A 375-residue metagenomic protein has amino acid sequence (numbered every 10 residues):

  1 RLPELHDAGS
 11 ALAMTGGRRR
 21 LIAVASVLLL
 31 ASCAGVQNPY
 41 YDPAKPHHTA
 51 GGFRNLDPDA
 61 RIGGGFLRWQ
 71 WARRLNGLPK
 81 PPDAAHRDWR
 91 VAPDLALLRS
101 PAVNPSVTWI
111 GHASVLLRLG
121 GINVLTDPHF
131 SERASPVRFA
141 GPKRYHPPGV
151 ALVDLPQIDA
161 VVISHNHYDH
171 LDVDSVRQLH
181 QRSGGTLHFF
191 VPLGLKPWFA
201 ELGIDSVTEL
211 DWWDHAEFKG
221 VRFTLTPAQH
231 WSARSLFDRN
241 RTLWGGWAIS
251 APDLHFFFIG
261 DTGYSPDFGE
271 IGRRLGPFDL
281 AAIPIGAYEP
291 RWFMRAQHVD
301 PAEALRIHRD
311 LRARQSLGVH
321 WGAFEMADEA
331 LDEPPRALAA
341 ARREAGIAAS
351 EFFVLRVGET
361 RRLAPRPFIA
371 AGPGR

Functional and structural regions predicted by a protein language model:
M14-I22: Bacterial N-terminal signal peptides that target proteins for export
A23-A31: Bacterial N-terminal signal peptides
C33-D154, I249-G260, D279-I285, E344: Metallo-beta-lactamase
A34-D59, L152-L155, D159-A160, H167 (+4 more regions): Cap/insert and terminal regions of metallo-dependent hydrolase folds
P81-A102, G184, P192-L254, A337-E359 (+1 more regions): Metallo-beta-lactamase
S114-R118, E217-D279, R295, V299-E303: Catalytic core of the metallo-beta-lactamase
F130-P147, W231-R239, E289-H298, E325: Acidic/histidine-rich helix-loop elements that form or flank divalent-metal/phosphate-binding sites at the catalytic
F130-R138, H146-H215, T226-P227: Active-site HxH/HxHxD metal-binding segment of metal-dependent hydrolases
